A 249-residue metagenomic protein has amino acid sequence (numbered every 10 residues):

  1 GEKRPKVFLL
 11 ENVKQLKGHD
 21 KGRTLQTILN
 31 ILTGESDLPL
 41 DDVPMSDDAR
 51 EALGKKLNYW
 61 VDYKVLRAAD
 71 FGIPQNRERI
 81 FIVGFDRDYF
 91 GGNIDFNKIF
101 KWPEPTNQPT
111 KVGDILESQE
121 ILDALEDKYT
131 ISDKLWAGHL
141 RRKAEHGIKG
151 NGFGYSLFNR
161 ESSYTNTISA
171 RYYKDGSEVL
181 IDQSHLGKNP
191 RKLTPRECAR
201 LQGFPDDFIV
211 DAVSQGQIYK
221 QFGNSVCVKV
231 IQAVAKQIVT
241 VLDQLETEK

Functional and structural regions predicted by a protein language model:
G1-T167, R171-Y173: Class I S-adenosyl-L-methionine
T130-K249: C-terminal target-recognition/interaction regions appended to catalytic cores
